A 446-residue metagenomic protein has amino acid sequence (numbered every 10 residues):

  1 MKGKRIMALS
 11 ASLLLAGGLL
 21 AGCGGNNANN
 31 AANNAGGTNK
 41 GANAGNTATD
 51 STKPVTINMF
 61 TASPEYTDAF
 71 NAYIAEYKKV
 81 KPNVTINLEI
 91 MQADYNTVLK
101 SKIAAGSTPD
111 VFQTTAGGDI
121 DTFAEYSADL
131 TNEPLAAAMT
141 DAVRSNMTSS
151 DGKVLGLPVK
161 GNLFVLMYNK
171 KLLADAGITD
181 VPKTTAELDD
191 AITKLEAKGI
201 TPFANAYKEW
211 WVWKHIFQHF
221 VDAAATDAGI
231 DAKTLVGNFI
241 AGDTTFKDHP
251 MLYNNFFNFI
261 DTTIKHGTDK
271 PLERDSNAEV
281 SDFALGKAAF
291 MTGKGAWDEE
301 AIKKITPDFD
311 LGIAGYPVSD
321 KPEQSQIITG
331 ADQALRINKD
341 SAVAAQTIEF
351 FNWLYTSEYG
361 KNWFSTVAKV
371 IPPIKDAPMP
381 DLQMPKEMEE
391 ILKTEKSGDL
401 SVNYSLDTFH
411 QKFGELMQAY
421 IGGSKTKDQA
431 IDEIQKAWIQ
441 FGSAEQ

Functional and structural regions predicted by a protein language model:
R5-S12, A16-G17, A21-D119, L135 (+9 more regions): Conserved N-terminal structural module of periplasmic/extracytoplasmic solute-binding proteins
A69, Y73, T184, N255-N258 (+5 more regions): Short amphipathic alpha-helical coupling segments at ligand-binding clamshell hinges and other catalytic/signaling
K79-V80, T85, A105, K153 (+3 more regions): Extracytoplasmic/periplasmic substrate-recognition and gating elements
N83, N87, S149, I328-T329 (+2 more regions): C-terminal capping/gating helix-and-loop segments adjacent to ligand/active sites or protein-protein/ligand interfaces
I90-V98, T185-D189, P271-L285: Short helix-initiation/N-cap motifs at beta->coil->alpha
T115-M167, K183, D189, L195 (+3 more regions): Hinge/lid segment of periplasmic solute-binding proteins
F123-E125, R144-V181, Y207-N238, Q324 (+3 more regions): Periplasmic solute-binding protein
K194, G237-L272: Glycine-centered hinge/linker elements that transmit conformational signals in sensory and ligand-binding systems
